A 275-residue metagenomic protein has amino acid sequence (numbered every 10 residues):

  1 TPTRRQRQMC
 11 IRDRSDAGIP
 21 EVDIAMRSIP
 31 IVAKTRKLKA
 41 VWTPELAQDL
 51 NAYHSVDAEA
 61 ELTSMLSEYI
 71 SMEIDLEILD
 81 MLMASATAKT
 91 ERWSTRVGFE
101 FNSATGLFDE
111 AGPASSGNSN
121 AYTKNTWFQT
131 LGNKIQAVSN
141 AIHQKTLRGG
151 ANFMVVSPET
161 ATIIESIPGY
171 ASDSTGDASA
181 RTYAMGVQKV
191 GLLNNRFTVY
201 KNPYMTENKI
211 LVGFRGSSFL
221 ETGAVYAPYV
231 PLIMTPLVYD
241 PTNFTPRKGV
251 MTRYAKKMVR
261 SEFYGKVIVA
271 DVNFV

Functional and structural regions predicted by a protein language model:
T1-R7, I11: Single conserved hydrophobic/aromatic residue that forms the stacking wall/gate of nucleotide- or nucleobase-binding
R12-S15, L46: Basic, nucleic-acid-interacting segments
S15-G18, K37-K39: Metal/cofactor- and membrane transport-associated sequence elements
D23-M26, I31-E45, N51, A58-A60 (+5 more regions): Sequence/fold signature of self-assembling virion shell proteins
A58-E59, D75-F99: Short, glycine/acidic-rich hinge or "gate" loops at secondary-structure transitions that mediate conformational
S67, S71-D75: Sec-exported extracytoplasmic/periplasmic mature domains
E68, A88-F99, A180-Y183, D271-V275: Eukaryote-specific, cytoplasm-facing alpha-helical/coiled-coil scaffolding segments in long proteins
W93-S179: Extended, solvent-exposed, turn-rich assembly/linker loops in the middle of proteins
